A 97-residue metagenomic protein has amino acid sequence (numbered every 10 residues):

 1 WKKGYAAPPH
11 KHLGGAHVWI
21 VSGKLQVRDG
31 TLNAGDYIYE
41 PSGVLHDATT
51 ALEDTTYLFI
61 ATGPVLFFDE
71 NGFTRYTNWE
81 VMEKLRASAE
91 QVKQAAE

Functional and structural regions predicted by a protein language model:
W1, I20-V21: Short, structured motif recognition centered on aromatic/hydrophobic residues
W1-K11, Q26, T31, P41-L45: Conserved short histidine dyad/triad with adjacent acidic residue
P9-W19: Short, basic/aromatic beta-hairpin or loop at an interaction surface
W19, Y39, I60: Conserved beta-strand segments that form the floor/walls of ligand-binding pockets within enzyme and binding domains
S22-G23, T62: Cofactor-binding loop segments of dinucleotide-utilizing enzymes, especially the Rossmann-like FAD- and NAD(P)+-binding
D47, E53-E97: Double-stranded beta-helix
